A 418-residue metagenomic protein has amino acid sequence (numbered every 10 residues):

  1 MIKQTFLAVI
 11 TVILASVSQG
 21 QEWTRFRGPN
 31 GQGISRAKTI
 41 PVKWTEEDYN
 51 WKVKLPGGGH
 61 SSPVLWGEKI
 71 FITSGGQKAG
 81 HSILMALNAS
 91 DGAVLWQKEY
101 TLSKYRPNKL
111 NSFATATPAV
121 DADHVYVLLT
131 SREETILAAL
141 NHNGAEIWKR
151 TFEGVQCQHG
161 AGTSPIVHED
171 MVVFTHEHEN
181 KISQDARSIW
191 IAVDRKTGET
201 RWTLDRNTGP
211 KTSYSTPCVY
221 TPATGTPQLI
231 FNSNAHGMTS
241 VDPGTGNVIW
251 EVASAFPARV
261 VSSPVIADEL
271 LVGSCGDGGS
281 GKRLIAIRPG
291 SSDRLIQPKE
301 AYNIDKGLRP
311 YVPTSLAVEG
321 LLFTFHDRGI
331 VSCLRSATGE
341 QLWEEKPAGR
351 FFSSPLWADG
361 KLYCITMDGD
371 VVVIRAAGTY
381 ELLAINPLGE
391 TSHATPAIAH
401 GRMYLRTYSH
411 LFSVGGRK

Functional and structural regions predicted by a protein language model:
M1-V9: Bacterial N-terminal signal peptides that target proteins for export
Q4-T5, A15, A377: Residue-level detector of intrinsically disordered/flexible regions characterized by low predicted structural confidence
I10-Q19: Hydrophobic h-region of N-terminal signal peptides that target proteins for export in Gram-negative bacteria
Q19-K418: Noncatalytic, solvent-exposed loop/strand surfaces of beta-propeller-type extracellular/periplasmic domains
